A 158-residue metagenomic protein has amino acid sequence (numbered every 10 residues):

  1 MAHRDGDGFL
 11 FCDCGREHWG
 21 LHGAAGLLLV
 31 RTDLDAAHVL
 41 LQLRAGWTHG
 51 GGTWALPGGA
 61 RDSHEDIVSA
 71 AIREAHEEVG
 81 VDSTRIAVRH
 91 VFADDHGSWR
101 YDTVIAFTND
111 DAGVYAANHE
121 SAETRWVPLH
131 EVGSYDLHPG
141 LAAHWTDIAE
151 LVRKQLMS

Functional and structural regions predicted by a protein language model:
M1-T53, G59-A112, L156-S158: N-terminal leader/linker segments that precede catalytic domains of diphosphate-processing enzymes
A55-P57, D62, A116, G133 (+1 more regions): Generic, ordered loop/turn and secondary-structure boundary motif
G59, R73, V127-H130, Y135: Structural detector for helix-capping/boundary residues
V91-V114, N118-E120, R125-E131, H144-V152: Active-site-adjacent beta-strand/loop module that shapes the phosphate/pyrophosphate-binding cleft
H138: Active-site or metal-binding loop neighborhoods of secreted/extracellular toxin and effector enzymes
